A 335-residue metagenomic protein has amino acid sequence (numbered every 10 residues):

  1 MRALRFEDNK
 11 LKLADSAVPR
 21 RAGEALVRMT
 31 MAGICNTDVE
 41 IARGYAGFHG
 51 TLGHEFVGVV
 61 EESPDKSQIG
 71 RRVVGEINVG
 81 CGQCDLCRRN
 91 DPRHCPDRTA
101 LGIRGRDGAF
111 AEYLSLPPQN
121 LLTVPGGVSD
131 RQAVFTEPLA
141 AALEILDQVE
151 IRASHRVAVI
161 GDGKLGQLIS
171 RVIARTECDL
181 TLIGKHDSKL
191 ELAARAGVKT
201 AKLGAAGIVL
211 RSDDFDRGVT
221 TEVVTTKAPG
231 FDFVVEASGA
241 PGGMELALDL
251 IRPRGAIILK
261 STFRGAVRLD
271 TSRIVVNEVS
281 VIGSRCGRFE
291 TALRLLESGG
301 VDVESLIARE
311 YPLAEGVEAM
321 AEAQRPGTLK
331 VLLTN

Functional and structural regions predicted by a protein language model:
P19-A32, R43-D85, P125-G127: Glycine-rich beta-strand-centered segment in the early N-terminal region that forms part of a ligand/cofactor-binding
S67-Q68, I151, I251: Short, well-ordered loop/turn sites that connect or cap secondary structure elements
V74, V235, I258: N-terminal Rossmann-like NAD(P) cofactor-binding module of classical short-chain dehydrogenase/reductase
C81-I160: NAD(P)H dinucleotide-binding glycine-rich loop of Rossmann-like/cofactor-binding domains, especially the beta1-alpha1
V128-L210: Mid-domain Rossmann-like dinucleotide-binding core that forms the NAD(H)/NADP(H) cofactor-binding site
D214-V234: A short acidic, Gly/Pro-enriched loop at the edge of an enzyme's catalytic core that lines a small-molecule cofactor
E222, E245, E290-N335: C-terminal hydrophobic helical "lid"/dimerization subdomain of Rossmann-like NAD(P)H-dependent oxidoreductases
P241-S298, N335: Glycine-rich phosphate-binding loop and adjacent beta-alpha segment of Rossmann(oid) nucleotide-cofactor-binding
